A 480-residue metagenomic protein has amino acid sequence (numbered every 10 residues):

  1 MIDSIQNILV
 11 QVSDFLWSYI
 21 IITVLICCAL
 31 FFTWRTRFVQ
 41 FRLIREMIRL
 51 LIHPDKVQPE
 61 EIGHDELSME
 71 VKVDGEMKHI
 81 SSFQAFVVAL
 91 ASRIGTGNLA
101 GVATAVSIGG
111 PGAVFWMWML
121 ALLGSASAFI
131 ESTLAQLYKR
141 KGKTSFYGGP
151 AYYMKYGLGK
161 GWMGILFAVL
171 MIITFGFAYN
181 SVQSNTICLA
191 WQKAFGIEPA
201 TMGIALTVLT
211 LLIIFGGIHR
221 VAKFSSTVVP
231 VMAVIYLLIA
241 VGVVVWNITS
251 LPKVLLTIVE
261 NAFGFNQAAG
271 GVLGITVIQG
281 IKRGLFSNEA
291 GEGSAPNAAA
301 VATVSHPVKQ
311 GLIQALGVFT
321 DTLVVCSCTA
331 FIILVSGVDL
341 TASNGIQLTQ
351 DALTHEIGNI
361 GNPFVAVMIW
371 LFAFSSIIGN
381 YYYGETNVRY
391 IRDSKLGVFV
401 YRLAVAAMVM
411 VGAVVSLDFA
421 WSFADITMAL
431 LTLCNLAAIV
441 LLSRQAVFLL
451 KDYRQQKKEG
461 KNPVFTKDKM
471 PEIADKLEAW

Functional and structural regions predicted by a protein language model:
M1-A89, T96, S107-G112, V440-W480: N-terminal alpha-helical transmembrane segments of multi-pass membrane transport and channel/translocase proteins
S4-I5, R35-Q40, G97-V102, G176-I187 (+5 more regions): Transmembrane helix-loop junctions in multi-pass membrane proteins
S13-H53, A105-T144, T320-C326, N362 (+1 more regions): Extracellular loop-to-transmembrane helix junctions
I22-C27, G164-I172, K193-I218, I235 (+2 more regions): Transmembrane alpha-helical segments of multi-pass small-molecule transport proteins
V24-F31, T36-I48, N185-W191, E198-N247 (+2 more regions): Membrane-interface loop-to-helix entry segments
F32, L120-T144, P150-A151, K155-N185 (+2 more regions): Helix-loop-helix module between adjacent transmembrane segments
E61-V106, L134-L137, K143-A151, K155 (+1 more regions): Alpha-helical membrane segments and immediately flanking helix-loop junctions that form or couple to the substrate/ion
F129-K139, K143, I239-T257, F265 (+3 more regions): Extracellular/periplasmic helix-exit of transmembrane alpha-helices
